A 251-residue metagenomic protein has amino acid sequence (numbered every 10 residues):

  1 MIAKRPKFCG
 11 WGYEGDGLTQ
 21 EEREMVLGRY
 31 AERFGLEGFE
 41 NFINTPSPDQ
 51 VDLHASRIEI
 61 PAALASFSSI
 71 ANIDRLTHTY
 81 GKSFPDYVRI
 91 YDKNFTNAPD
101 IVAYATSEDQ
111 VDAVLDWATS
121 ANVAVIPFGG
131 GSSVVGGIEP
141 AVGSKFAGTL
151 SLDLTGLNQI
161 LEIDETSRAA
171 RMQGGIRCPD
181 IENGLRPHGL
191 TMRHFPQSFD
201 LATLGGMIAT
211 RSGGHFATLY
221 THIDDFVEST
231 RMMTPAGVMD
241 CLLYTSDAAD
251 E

Functional and structural regions predicted by a protein language model:
M1-R89: N-terminal accessory segments
D92-V125, G129, V142-S144, L150 (+2 more regions): N-terminal glycine-rich flavin-associated loop
S133, T203, T234: Short, acidic, Ser/Thr-enriched surface-loop or helix-capping motifs
G136, S198: Conserved PLP phosphate-binding loop immediately N-terminal to the Schiff-base lysine helix in PLP-dependent enzymes
I138-P140: Distinct, well-ordered alpha-helical segments
Y244-A249: Conserved small/polar residues in nucleotide/adenosyl-binding loops
